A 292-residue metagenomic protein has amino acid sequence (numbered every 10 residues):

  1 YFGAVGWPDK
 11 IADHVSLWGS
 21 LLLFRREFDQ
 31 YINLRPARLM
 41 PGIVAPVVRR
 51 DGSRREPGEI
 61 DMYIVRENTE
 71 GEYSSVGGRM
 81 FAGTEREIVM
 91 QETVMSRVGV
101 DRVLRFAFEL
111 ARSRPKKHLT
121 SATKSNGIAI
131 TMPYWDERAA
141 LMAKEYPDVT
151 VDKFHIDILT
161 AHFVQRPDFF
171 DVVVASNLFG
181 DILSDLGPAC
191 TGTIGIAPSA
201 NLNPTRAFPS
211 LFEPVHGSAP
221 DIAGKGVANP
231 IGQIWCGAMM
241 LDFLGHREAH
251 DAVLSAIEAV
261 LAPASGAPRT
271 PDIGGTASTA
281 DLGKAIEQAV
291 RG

Functional and structural regions predicted by a protein language model:
Y1-M90, L178: N-terminal glycine-rich phosphate/adenylate-binding segment common to multiple enzyme folds
D29-Q30, G52, P57-M62, R114-K117 (+5 more regions): Short coil/turn connectors at secondary-structure junctions
G42, F154-A161: Short acidic loop-to-helix transition motifs that present clustered carboxylates
T84-D157, F169: Glycine-rich phosphate/diphosphate-binding loop of Rossmann-like nucleotide-binding domains
R114-T123, Y146-F154, H246-L254, P263-T276: Flexible, glycine/charged-enriched surface loops at secondary-structure junctions
H162-S265: Glycine-rich phosphate/nucleotide-binding loop
P268-G292: Short, amphipathic C-terminal "tail helix"
